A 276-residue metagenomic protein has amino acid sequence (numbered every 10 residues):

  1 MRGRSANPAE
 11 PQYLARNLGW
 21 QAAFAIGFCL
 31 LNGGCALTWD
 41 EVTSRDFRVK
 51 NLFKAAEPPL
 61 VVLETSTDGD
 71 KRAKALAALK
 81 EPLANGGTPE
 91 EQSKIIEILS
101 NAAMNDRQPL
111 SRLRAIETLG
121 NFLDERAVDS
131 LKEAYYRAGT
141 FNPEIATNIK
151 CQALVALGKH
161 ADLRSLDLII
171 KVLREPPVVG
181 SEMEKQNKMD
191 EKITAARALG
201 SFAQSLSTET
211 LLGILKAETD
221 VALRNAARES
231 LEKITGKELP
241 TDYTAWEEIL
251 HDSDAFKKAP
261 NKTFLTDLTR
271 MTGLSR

Functional and structural regions predicted by a protein language model:
M1-T38: Sec-dependent bacterial lipoprotein signal peptides
C29-K54: Bacterial Sec signal peptide processing site at the extreme N-terminus
V49-L63, N85-M104, L113, D124-T140 (+3 more regions): Amphipathic alpha-helical scaffolding segments comprising HEAT/armadillo-like alpha-solenoid repeats
T67-D68, R107-Q108, A138-G139, I145-A146 (+4 more regions): Short inter-helical turns and helix N-cap capping residues of alpha-solenoid HEAT/ARM repeat scaffolds
A75, A115, K150-A153, A195 (+1 more regions): Conserved hydrophobic register position within alpha-solenoid helical repeats
G236-R276: Terminal, low-structured helical/coil segments at or just beyond the last alpha-helical repeat
